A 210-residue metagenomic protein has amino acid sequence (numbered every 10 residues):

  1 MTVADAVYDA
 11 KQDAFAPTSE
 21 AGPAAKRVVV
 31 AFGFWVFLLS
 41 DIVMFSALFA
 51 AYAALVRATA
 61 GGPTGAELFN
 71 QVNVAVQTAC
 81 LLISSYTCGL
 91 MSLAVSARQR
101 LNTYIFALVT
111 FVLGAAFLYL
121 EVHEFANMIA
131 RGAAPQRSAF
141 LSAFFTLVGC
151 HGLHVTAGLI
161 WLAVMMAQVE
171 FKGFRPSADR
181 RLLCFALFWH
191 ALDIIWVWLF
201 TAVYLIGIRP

Functional and structural regions predicted by a protein language model:
M1-P210: ...captures the hydrophobic TM-helix bundle architecture rather than a specific catalytic motif, and can also fire on
